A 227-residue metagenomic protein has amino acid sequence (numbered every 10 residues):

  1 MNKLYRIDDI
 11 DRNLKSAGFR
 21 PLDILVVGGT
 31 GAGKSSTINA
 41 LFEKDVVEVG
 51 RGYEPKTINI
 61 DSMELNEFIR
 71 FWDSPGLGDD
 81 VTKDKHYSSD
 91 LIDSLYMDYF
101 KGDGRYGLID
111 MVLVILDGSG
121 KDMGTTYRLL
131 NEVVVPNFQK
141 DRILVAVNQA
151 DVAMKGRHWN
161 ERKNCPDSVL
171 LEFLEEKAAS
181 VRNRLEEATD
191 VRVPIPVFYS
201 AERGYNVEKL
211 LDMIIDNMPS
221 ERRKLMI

Functional and structural regions predicted by a protein language model:
M1-D79: Conserved G1/Walker A P-loop phosphate-binding module
V26, V112-V114, V145-V147, F198: Structural beta-sheet core signal
P55-T57, S62-R70, F100-L108, V135-K140: Conserved catalytic network of the ASCE P-loop NTPase/AAA+ motor domain
G76-G78, S119-K121, Q149-A153, E202-Y205: Conserved nucleotide-binding/hydrolysis micro-motifs of P-loop NTPases
G76-K85, P166-L170: Flexible beta-alpha connector loops of hexameric P-loop NTPases
D98-R128, A150-M154: Conserved Switch II/interswitch segment of TRAFAC-class P-loop GTPases
G107-M111, F138-I143, V191-P194: Short glycine-/polar-rich loops that comprise or flank the Walker A/P-loop and associated switch/sensor motifs
D151-L225: Canonical P-loop GTPase G-domain recognition
